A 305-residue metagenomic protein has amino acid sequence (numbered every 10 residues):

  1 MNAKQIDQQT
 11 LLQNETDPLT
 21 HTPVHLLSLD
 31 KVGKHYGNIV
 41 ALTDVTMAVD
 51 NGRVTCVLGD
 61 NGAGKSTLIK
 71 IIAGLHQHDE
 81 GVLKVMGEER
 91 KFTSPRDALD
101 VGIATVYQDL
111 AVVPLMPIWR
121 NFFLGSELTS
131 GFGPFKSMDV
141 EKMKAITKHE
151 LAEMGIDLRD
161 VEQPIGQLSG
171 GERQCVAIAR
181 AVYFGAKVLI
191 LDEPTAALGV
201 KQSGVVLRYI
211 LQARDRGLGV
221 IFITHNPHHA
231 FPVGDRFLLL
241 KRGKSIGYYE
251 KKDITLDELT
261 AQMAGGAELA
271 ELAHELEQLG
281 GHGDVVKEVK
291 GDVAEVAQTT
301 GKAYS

Functional and structural regions predicted by a protein language model:
A3-S305: Glycine-rich phosphate-binding loops of nucleotide-dependent enzymes
